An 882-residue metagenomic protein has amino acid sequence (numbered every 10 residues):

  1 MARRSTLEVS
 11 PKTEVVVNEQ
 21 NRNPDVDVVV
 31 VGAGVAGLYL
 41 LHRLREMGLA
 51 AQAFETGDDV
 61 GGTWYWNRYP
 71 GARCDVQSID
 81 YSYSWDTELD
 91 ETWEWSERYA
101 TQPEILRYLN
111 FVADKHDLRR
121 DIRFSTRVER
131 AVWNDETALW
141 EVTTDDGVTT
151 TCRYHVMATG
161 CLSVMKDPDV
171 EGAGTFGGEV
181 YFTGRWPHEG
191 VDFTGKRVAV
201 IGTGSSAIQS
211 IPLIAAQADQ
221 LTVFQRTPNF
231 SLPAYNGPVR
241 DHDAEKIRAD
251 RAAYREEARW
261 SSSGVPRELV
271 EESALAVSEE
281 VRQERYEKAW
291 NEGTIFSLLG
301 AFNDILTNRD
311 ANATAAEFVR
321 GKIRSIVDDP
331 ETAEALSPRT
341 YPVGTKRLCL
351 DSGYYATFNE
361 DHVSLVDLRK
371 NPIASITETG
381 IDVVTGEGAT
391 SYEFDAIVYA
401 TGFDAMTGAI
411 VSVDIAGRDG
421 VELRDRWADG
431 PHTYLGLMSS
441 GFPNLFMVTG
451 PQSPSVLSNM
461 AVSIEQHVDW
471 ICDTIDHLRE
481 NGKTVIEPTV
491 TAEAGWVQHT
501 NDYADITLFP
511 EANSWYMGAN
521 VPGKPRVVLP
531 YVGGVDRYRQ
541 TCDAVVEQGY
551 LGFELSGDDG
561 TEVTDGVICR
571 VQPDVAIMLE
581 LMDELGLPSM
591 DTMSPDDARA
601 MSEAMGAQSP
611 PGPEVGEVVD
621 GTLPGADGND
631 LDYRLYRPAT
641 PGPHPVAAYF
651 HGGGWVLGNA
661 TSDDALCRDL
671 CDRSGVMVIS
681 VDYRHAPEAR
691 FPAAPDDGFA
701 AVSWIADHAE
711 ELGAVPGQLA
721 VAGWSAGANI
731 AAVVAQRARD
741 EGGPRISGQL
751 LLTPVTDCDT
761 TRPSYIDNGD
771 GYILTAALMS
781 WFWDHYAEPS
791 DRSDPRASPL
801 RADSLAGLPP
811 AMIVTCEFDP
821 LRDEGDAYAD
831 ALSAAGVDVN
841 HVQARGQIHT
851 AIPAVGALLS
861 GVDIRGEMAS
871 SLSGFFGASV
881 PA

Functional and structural regions predicted by a protein language model:
A2-T6, P11, V15-V26, A33 (+7 more regions): N-terminal FAD-binding dinucleotide-binding subdomain shared by FAD-dependent oxidases/monooxygenases
D121, A706-A720, E741: Gly/Ser-rich "nucleophile elbow"/oxyanion-hole loop immediately N-terminal to the catalytic nucleophile in hydrolases
V281, R285-W290, A301-F302, V563-L635 (+1 more regions): A glycine/proline-hinged amphipathic helix-loop "lid/cap" segment that gates access to hydrophobic ligand pockets
P643-G653: Short beta-strand element of the alpha/beta-hydrolase
T661-I679: Short amphipathic alpha-helix adjacent to the substrate-entry channel of hydrolases
A689-A709: Alpha/beta-hydrolase active-site loop
G717, A732-A882: Alpha/beta hydrolase fold serine-hydrolase catalytic domain that processes acyl esters and thioesters
G723, G727, A731: Gly/Ala-rich beta-loop-alpha elbow adjacent to hydrolase catalytic centers
